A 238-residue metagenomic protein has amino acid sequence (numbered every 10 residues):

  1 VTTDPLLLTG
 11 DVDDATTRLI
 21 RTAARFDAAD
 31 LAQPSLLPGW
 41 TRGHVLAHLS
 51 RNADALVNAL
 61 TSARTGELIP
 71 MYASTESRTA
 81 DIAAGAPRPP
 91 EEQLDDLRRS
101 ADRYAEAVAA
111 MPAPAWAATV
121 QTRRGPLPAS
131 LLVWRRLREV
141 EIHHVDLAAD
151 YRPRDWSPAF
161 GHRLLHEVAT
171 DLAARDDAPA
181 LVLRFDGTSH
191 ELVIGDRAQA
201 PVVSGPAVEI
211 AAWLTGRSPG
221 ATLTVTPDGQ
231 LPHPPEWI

Functional and structural regions predicted by a protein language model:
T2-D11, D30-N52, A80-Q93, V120-R138 (+1 more regions): Alpha-helical scaffold segments that form or flank carboxylate-/histidine-based iron centers
T2-D14, R18-R21, S62-I82: Soluble acyl-CoA-dependent acyltransferase catalytic core bearing the H(X)4D motif
T2-L7, T61-M71, A110-I238: Structured surface interface patches that mediate subunit assembly and partner/cofactor docking
A15-R18, T22, N52, S100-R103 (+2 more regions): Amphipathic, well-ordered alpha-helical segments in soluble domains
R21, H44, H48, N58 (+2 more regions): Residue-level signal for well-ordered alpha-helical scaffold segments within enzymatic catalytic domains
G43-S74: Conserved alpha-helical segments that form or flank metal/cofactor-binding pockets of metalloenzymes
P89-P112: Ordered, amphipathic secondary-structure segments that act as subunit-interaction surfaces in large macromolecular
